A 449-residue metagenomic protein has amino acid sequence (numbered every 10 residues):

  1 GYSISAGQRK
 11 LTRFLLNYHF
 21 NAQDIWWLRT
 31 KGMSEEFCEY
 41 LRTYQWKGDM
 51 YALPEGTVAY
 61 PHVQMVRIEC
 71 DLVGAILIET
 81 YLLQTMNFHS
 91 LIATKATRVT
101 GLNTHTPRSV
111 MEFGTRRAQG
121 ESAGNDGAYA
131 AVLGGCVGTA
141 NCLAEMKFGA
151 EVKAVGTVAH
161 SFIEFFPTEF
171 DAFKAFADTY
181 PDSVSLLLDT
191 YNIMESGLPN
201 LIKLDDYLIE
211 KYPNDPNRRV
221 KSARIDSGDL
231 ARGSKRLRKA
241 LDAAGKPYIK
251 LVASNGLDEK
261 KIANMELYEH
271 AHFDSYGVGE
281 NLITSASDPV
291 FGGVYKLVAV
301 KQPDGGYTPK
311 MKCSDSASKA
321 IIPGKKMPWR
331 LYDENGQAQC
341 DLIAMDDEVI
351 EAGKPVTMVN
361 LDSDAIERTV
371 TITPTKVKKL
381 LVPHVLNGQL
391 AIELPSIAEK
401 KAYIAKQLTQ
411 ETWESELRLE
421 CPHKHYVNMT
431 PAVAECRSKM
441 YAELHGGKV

Functional and structural regions predicted by a protein language model:
G1-R29: Intrinsically disordered, low-complexity, positively charged segments
Y2-S5, K239-A244, I249, L257-V449: Gly/Ser/Thr/Ala-enriched C-terminal appendages of enzymes
R13-L16, A52-E55, A59: An N-terminal, globular interaction/scaffold subdomain
I25-W27, T94-R98, G114, E416-P422: Short coil/turn segments at secondary-structure boundaries
G32, C38-K47, G56-P247, L257-N264 (+4 more regions): Buried, small/hydrophobic-residue-enriched core segments of structured protein domains
G48, L53-P54, V252: A structural connector/turn signal
S185-L187, V252, G277: Structural detector of well-ordered beta-strand residues that form the stable sheet scaffold of enzyme domains
